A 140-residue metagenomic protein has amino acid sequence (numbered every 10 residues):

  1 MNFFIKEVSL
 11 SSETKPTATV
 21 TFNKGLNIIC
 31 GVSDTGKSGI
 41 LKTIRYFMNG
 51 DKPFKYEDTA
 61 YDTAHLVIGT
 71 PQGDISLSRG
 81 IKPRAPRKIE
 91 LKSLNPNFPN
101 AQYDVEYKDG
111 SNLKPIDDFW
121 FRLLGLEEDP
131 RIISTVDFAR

Functional and structural regions predicted by a protein language model:
M1-L77, K82, R87-K88: Extreme N-terminal "head/tail" segments of very large remodeling/mechanoenzyme assemblies
G25, A139-R140: A generic secondary-structure signal marking the coil-to-beta-strand transition
P83-A139: Glycine-rich phosphate-binding loops of NTPases
